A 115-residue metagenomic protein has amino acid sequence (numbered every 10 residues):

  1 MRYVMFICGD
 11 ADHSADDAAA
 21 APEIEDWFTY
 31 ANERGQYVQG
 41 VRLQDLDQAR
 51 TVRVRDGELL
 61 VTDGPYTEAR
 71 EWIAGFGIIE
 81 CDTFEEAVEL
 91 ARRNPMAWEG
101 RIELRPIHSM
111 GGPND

Functional and structural regions predicted by a protein language model:
M1-D115: Conserved, structured core segments of small domains
